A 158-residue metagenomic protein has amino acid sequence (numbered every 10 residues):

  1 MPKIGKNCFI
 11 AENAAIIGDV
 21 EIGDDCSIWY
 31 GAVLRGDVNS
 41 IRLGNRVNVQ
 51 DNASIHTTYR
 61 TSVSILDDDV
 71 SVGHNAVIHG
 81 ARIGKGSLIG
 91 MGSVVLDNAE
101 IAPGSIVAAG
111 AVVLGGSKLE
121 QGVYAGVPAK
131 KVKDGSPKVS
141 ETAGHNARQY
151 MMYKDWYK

Functional and structural regions predicted by a protein language model:
M1-K3, D37-S54, T58, S62-L66 (+2 more regions): Glycine-rich hexapeptide-repeat left-handed beta-helix
M1-S27, G31-V33, M151-W156: Extended, small-residue-rich solenoid/repeat segments and analogous flexible loops that form exposed scaffolds
D24, D67-D68: Intrinsic disorder/low-complexity signal
S71: Short proline/glycine- and basic residue-enriched helix-capping loop/turn segments at helix->loop/beta transitions
